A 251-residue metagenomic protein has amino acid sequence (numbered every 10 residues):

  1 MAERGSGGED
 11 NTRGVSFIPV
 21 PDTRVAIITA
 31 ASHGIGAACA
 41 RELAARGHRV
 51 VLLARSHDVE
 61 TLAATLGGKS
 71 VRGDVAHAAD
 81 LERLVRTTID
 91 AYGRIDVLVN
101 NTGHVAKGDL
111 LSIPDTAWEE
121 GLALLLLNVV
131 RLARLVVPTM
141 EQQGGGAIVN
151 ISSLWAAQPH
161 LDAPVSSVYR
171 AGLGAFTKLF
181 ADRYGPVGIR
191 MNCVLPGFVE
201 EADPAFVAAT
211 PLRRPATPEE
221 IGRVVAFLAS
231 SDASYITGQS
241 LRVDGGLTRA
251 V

Functional and structural regions predicted by a protein language model:
A2-R4, E9-F17, Q158, T237-V251: Short C-terminal tail/terminal secondary-structure segment of NAD(P)H-dependent dehydrogenase/reductase domains
S32-H33: Conserved glycine-rich cofactor-binding loop
D109-L110, P114-L122, F206: Substrate-binding pocket helix/loop in short-chain dehydrogenase/reductase
A133, Y169-G172, T177: Active-site helix of classical SDR
P138, D182-R183, S234: Alpha-helical segment proximal to the catalytic Tyr-Lys
G185, R190, I236-G238: Short, small/polar-rich loop/turn modules that mediate ligand/substrate recognition or access, typified
T217-V243, L247-R249: C-terminal substrate-recognition "lid" of short-chain dehydrogenase/reductases
